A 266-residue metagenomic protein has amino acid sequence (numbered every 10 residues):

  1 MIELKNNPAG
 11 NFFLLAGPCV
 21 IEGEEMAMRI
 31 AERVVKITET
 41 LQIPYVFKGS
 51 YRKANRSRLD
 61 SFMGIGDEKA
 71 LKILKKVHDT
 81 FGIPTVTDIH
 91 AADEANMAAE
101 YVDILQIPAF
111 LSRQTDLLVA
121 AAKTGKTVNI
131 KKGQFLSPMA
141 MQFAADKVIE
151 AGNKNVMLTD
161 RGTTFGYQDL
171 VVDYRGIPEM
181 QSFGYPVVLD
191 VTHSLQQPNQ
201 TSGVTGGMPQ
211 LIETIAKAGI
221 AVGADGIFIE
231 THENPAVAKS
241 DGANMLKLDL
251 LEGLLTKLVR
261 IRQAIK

Functional and structural regions predicted by a protein language model:
M1-L15, K72, Q263-K266: N-terminal amphipathic alpha-helix/helix-capping segment at the start of soluble metabolic enzymes
N11-L15, P44-K48, P84-V86, D103-I104 (+4 more regions): Structural preference for beta-strand elements that scaffold enzyme active sites
P18, F47-Y51, T87-I89, A109 (+4 more regions): A cross-domain feature marking catalytic cores of carbohydrate-active enzymes and several ubiquitous metabolic/repair
P18-M26, Y45-D67, T231-G242: Glycine-rich, proline-tolerant flexible connector loops at the mouths of alpha/beta enzymes
R33-L41, D60-V86, A121-T127, I177-L189 (+2 more regions): Alpha-helix-loop-beta-strand connector modules within alpha/beta enzyme cores
L59-E68, I104-L111, Y167-V171, L195-I220 (+2 more regions): Active-site-adjacent loop and "lid" segments of alpha/beta metabolic enzymes
I65-G66, T80-E94, D103-D116, T127-P138 (+1 more regions): Catalytic beta/alpha-barrel core
G125, N129-T231: Catalytic alpha/beta core domains of metabolic enzymes, predominantly
